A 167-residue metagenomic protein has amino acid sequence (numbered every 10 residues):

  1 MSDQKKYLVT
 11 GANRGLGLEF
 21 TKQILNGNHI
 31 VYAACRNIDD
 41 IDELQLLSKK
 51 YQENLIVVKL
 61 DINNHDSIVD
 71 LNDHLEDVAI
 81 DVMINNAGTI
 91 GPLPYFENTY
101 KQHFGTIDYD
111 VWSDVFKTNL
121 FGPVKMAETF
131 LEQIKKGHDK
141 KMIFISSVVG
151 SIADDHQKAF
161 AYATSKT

Functional and structural regions predicted by a protein language model:
K6-V9, M83-I84: Conserved hydrophobic beta-strands of the Rossmann-like cofactor-binding core in SDR/related NAD(P)H-dependent
L8, A12, F160: NAD(P)H cofactor-binding loop motif with strongest signal on the N-terminal glycine-rich segment
N13, G17-K22: N-terminal Rossmann NAD(P)H-binding glycine-rich loop of SDR-like oxidoreductase domains
G27-D42: Conserved glycine-rich Rossmann-like NAD(P)H-binding loop of the short-chain dehydrogenase/reductase
V58-D70: The beta1-alpha1 cofactor-binding region of Rossmann-like NAD(H)/NADP(H)-dependent oxidoreductases
I84, M126-F130, I134: Hydrophobic positions on the long internal alpha-helix of Rossmann-like NAD(P)-dependent oxidoreductase domains
T89-F116, V124, K135-T167: Catalytic loop of short-chain dehydrogenase/reductase
